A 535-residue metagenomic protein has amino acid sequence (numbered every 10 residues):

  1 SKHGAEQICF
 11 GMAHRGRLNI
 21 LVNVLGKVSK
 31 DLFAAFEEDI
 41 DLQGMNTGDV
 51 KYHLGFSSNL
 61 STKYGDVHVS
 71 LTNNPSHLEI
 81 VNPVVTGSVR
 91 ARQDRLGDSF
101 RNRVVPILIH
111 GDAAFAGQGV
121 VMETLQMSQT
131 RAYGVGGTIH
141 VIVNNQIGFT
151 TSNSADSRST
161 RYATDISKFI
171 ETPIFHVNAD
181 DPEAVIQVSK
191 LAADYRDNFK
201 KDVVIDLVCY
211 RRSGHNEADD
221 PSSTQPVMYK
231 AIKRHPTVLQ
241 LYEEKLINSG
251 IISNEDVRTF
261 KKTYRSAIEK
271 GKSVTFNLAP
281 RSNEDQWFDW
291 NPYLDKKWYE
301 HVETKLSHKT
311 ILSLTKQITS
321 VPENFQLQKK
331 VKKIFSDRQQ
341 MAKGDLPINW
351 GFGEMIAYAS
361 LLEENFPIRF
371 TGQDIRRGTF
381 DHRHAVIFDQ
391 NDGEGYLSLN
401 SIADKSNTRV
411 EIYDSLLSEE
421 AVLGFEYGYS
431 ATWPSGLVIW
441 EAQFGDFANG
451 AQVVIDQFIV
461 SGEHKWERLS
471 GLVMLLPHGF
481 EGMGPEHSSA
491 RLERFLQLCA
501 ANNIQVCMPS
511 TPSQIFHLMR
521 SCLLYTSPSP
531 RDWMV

Functional and structural regions predicted by a protein language model:
A5-V22, H110-T124, W350, E354-V386 (+2 more regions): Conserved phosphate/anionic-ligand binding catalytic regions in large, soluble enzymes, centered on
E6-E171, F175, F380-W433: Cofactor-binding active-site loop characterized by glycine-rich and histidine/acidic residues
V28-D31, N198-N254, R258-K296: Glycine/aspartate-rich loop-and-adjacent alpha/beta segment that forms the canonical ThDP
T62, R161-V185, H235-E255, T432-L437 (+2 more regions): Conserved thiamine diphosphate
V69-L71, N144-N153, T172-D180, A184-A192 (+6 more regions): Short beta-alpha connecting loops at secondary-structure transitions that line or flank enzyme active sites
H140, N153-E171, V208-L239, H464-K465 (+1 more regions): Flexible glycine/proline-rich, aromatic-decorated loop/lid segments
D256-I368: Hard-cation-handling environments
Y525-P530: Conserved small/polar residues in nucleotide/adenosyl-binding loops
